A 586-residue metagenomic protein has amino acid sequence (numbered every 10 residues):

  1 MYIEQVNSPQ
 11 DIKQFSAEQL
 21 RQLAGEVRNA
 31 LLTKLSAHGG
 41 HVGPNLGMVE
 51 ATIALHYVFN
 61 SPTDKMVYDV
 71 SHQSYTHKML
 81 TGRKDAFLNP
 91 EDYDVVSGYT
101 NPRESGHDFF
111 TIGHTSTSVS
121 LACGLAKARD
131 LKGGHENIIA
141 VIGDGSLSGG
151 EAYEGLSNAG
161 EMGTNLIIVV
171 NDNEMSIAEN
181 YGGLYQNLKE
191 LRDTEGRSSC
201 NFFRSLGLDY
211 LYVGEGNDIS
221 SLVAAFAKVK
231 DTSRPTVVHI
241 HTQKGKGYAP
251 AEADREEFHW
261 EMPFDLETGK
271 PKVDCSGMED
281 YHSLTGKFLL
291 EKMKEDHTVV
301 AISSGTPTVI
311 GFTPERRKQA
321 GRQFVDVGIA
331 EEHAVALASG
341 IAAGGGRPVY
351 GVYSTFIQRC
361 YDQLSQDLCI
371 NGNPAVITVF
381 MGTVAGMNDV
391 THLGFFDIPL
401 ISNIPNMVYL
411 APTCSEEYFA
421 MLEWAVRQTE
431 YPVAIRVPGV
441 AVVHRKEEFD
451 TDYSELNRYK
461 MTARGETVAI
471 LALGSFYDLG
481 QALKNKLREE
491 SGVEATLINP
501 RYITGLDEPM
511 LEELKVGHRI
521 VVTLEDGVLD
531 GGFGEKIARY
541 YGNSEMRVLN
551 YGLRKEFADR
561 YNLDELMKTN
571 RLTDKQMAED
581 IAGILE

Functional and structural regions predicted by a protein language model:
M1-M79, R204, E215: N-terminal amphipathic, basic-rich helices that act as targeting or association modules
N29-S36, S97-T111, G133-I139, T313-G328 (+4 more regions): Glycine/charged-rich beta-loop-alpha catalytic/anionic-binding loops adjacent to active sites
G39-M48, V67-H72, N101-S120, I142-S146 (+7 more regions): Active-site nucleophile and cofactor-binding loops and adjacent substrate-binding regions of central metabolic enzymes
H41-M162, V299, S304, T313-P314 (+1 more regions): Cofactor-binding active-site loop characterized by glycine-rich and histidine/acidic residues
K65, Y248-Q358, Q363-N373, A472-G474: Non-catalytic terminal/interface segments that mediate subunit docking, oligomerization, and allosteric communication
A86-V96, E161-M175, C369-M381: A glycine-rich helix N-cap at a beta->alpha junction
D108-F264, K270-M278, H282-K287, M407-H518: Glycine-rich ThDP/TPP pyrophosphate-binding loop and its adjacent helix/strand module within ThDP-dependent enzymes
P271-C275, G386-N388, V408, V528 (+1 more regions): Peripheral docking tails and interdomain loops at the edges of cofactor- or intermediate-handling domains
